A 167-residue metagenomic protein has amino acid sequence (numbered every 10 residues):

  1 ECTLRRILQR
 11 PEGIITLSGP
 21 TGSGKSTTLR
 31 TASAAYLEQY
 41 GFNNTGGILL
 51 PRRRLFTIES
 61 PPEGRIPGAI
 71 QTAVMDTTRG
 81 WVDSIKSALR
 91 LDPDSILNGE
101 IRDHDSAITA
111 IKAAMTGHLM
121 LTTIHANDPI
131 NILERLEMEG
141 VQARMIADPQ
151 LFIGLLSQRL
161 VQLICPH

Functional and structural regions predicted by a protein language model:
E1-H167: Short, flexible helix-loop junctions that flank or precede catalytic/ligand sites
